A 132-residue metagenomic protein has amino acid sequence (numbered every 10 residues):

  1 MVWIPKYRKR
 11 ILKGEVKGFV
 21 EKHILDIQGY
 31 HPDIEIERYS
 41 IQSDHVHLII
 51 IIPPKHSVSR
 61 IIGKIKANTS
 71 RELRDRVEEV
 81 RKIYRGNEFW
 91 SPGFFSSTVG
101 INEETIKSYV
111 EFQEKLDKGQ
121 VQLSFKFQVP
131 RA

Functional and structural regions predicted by a protein language model:
V2-A132: Basic nucleic-acid-binding interfaces
